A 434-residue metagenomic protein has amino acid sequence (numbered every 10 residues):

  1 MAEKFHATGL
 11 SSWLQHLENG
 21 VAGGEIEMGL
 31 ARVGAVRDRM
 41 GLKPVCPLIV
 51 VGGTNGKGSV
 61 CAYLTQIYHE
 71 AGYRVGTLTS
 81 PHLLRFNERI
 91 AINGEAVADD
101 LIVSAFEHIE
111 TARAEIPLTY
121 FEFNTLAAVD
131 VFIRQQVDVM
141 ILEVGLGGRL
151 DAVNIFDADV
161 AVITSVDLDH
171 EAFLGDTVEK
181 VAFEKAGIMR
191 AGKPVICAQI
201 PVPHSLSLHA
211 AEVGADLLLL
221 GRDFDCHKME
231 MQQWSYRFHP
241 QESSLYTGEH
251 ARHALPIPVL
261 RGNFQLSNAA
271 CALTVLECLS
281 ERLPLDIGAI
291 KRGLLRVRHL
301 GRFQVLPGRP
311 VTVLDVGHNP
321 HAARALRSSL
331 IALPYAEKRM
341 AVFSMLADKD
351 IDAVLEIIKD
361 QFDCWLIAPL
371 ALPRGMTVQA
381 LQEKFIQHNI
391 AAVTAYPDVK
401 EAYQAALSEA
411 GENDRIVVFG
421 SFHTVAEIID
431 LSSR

Functional and structural regions predicted by a protein language model:
M1-G53, V60-A71, L78: Short functional linear segments
I26, L30, G34-P44, E70-F156 (+2 more regions): ATP-dependent carboxylate-amine ligase catalytic core
L64-H69, F132, I358, F385: Hydrophobic alpha-helical packing residues
P81, A127-F173, S207-H253: Extended acidic/charged loop-beta regions that coordinate divalent cations and stabilize anionic phosphate/carboxylate
L118, Q136-D138, Y335-A336, I390 (+1 more regions): Short, high-confidence coil segments that cap the C-terminus of an alpha-helix and link into the following beta-strand
R134, V139-V144, D151-V162, V166-H170 (+2 more regions): Nucleotide phosphate-binding/pyrophosphate-handling subdomain across enzymes that bind or process nucleotide phosphates
I196, I200-S205, H209-L218, K228-M229 (+3 more regions): C-terminal helical cap/extension that packs against the catalytic core of soluble nucleotide-cofactor enzymes
S421: Active-site-proximal loop/hinge segments that shape catalytic or ion-binding/gating pockets
